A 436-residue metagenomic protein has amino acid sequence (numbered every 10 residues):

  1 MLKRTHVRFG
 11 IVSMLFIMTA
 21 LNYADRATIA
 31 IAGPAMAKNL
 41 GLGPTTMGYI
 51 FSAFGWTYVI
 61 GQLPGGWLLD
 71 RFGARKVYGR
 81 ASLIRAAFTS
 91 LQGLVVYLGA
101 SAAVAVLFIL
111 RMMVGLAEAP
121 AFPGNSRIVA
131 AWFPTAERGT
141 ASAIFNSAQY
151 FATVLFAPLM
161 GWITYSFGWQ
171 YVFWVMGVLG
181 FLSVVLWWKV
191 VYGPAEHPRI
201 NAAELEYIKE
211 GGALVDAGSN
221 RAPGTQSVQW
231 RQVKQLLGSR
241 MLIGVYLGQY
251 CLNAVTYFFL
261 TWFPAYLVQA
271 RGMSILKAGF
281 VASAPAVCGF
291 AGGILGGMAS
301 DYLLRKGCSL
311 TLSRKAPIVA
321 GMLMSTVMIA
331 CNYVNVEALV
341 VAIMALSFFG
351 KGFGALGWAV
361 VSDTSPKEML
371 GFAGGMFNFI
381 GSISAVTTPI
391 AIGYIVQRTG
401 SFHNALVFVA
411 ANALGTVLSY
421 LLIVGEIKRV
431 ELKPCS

Functional and structural regions predicted by a protein language model:
I29-I31, K234-G296, G354, W358 (+2 more regions): Extracytoplasmic gate region of multi-pass secondary transporters
S52-W67, S283-G296: Central cavity-lining transmembrane alpha-helices of secondary-active solute carriers, predominantly the Major
L83-A100, M322-N335: C-terminal ends and interior cores of transmembrane alpha-helices in multi-pass membrane transporters/permeases
F88, A102-P120, A338-G354: Hydrophobic core of transmembrane alpha-helices in multi-pass small-molecule transporters, especially MFS/SLC-type
L110-Y150: Cytoplasmic helix-loop-helix junction between adjacent transmembrane helices in 12-TM secondary transporters
F145-P198: Helix-loop-helix hairpin linking two adjacent transmembrane segments in secondary transporters
G293, A355, S362-S401: A late C-terminal transmembrane helix in Major Facilitator Superfamily
T311-G357: C-terminal transmembrane helical hairpin of 12-TM major facilitator-type secondary transporters
